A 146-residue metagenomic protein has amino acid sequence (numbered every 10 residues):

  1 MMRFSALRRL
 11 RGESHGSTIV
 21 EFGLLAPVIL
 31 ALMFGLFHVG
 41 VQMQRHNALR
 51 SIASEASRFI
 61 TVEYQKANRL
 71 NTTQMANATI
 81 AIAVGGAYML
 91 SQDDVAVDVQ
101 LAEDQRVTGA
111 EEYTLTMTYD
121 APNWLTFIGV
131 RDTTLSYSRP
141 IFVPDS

Functional and structural regions predicted by a protein language model:
M2, S54-S146: Short, conserved structural patches
M2-I80: Alpha-helical assembly-interface signal, strongest on the long, hydrophobic N-terminal helix that forms
